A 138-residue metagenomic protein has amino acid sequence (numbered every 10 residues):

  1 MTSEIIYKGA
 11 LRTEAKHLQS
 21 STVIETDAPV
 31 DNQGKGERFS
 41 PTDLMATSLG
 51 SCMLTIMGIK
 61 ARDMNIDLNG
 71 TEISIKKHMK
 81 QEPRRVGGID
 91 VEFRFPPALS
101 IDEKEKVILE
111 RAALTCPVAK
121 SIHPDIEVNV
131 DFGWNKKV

Functional and structural regions predicted by a protein language model:
M1-T47, T55-V138: Extended beta-strand/beta-hairpin segments
